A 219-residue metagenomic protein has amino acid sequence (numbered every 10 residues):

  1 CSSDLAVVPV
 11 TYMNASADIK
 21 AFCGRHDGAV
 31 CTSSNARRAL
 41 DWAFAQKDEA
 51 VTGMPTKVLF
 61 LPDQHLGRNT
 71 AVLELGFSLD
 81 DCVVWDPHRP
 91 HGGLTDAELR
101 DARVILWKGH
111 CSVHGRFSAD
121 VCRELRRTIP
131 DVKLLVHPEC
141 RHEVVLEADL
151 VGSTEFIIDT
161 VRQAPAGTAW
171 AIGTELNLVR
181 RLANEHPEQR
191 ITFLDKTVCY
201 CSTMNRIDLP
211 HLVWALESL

Functional and structural regions predicted by a protein language model:
C1-S2: Short, small-residue-biased leader/transition segments that mark boundaries at the very start of proteins
A6-P9, P55-V58, D131-K133, P165-W170: Short active-site oxyanion
V8-Y12, C31-T32, L59, C111-H114 (+3 more regions): Glycine- and other small-residue-rich loops at beta-strand/loop junctions that grip anionic moieties
V10-M13, L59-D63, W107, L135 (+2 more regions): Short beta-strand segments
V10-R89: Internal alpha/beta core interface subdomains
S33-S34, K108, F193-T197: Short beta->alpha connector loops at strand-helix junctions that form conserved, small/polar/Pro-enriched
E74-F77, D81-L150, T154-T168, L178-T192 (+2 more regions): Redox- and metal-dependent alpha/beta enzyme cores, enriched for Fe-S-associated oxidoreductases and cofactor-handling
C199-L219: Ligand-binding grooves and catalytic loops that recognize ribose/phosphate and carbohydrate rings, and esterified lipid
